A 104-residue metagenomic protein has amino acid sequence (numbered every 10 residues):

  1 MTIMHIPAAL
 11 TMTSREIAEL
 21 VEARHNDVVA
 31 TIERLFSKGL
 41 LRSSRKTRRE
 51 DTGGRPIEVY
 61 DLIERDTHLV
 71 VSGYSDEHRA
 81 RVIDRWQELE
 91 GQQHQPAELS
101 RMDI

Functional and structural regions predicted by a protein language model:
M1-S43, E90-I104: A general nucleic-acid interaction/assembly signal
T2-I6, R49-I104: Intrinsically disordered/linker segments and immediately adjacent domain-edge residues
L40-T52: Short Lys/Arg-enriched helix C-cap and helix-to-coil transition segments that create basic nucleic-acid-contact patches
